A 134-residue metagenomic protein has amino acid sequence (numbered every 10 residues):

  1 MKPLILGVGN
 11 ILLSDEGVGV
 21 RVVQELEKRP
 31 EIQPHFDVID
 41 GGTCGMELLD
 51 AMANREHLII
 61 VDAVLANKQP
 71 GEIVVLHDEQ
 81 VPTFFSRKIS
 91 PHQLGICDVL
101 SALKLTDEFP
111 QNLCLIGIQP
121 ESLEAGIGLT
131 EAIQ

Functional and structural regions predicted by a protein language model:
P3-L6, I11-E79: Nucleotide and nucleotide-moiety/phosphate-recognizing core
G7-V8, K68-G71, I89, I118 (+2 more regions): Residue-level signal for pocket-adjacent positions within structured domains
L13, G17, K68, S86 (+3 more regions): Residues at secondary-structure transition points
E25, L58, K68, D78 (+4 more regions): Solvent-exposed, non-transmembrane amphipathic alpha-helical segments
H35-D37, K68-G71, K88-L94, K104-D107: Short C-terminal domain-edge/linker segments immediately following a structured domain
L76-D98: Active-site-adjacent loop/tail segments of enzyme domains
S86, I96-Q134: Phosphate-binding/catalytic loops
